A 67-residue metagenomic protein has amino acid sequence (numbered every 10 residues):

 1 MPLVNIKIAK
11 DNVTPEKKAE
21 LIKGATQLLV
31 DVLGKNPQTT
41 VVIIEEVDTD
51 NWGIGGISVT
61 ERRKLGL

Functional and structural regions predicted by a protein language model:
P2-L67: A domain-level signal for the structural core that forms small-molecule/cofactor-binding pockets and catalytic centers
